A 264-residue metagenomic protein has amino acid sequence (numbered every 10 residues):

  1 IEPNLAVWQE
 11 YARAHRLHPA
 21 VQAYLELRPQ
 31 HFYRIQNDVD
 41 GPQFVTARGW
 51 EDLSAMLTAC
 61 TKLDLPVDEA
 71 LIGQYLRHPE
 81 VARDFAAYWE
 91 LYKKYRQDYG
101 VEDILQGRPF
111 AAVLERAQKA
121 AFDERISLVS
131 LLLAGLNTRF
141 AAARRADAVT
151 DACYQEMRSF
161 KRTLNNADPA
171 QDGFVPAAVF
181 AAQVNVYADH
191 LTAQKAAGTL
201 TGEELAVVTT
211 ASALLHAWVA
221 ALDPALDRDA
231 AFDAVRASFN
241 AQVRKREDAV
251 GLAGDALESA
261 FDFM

Functional and structural regions predicted by a protein language model:
I1-Q9: Canonical AAA+ ATPase core
L5, R13-V186: Alpha-helical lid/collar subdomain of P-loop NTPases
A117-M264: Terminal low-complexity regulatory extensions
